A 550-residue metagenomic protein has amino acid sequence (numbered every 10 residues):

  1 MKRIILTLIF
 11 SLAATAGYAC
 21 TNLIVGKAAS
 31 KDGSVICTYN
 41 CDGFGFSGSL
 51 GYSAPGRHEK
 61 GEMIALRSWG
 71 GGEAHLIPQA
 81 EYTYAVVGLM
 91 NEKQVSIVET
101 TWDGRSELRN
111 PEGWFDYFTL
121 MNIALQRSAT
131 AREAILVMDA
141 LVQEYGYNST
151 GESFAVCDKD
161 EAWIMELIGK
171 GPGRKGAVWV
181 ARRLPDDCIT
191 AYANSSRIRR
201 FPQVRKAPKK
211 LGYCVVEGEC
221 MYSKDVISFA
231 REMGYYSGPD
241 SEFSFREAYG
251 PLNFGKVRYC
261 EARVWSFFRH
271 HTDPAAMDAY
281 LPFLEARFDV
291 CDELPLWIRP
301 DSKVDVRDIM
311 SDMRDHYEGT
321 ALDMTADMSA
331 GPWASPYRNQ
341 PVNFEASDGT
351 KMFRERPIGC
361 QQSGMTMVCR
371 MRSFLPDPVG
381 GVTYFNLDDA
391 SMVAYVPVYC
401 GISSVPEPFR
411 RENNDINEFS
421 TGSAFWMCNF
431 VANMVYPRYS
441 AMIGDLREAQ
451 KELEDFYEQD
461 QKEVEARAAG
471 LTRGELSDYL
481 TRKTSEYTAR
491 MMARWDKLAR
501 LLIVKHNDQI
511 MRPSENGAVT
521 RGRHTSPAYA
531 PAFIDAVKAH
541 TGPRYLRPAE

Functional and structural regions predicted by a protein language model:
M1-I4: Positively charged n-region of N-terminal signal peptides that target proteins for export
T7-T15: Bacterial N-terminal signal peptides
C20-Y117, V137-D301: A contiguous strand-loop segment
F118-N122: Conserved short S/T/G-enriched processing/targeting/catalytic segments and their helical context
V264-M352, R356-I358, E463-V464: Accessory, solvent-exposed terminal regions and/or long lumenal/extracellular loops of proteins
A330-A468: Substrate-recognition/cap regions that form aromatic- and gly/pro-loop-enriched pockets for small-molecule ligands
R447-E550: Histidine-centered catalytic/metal-binding microenvironments
